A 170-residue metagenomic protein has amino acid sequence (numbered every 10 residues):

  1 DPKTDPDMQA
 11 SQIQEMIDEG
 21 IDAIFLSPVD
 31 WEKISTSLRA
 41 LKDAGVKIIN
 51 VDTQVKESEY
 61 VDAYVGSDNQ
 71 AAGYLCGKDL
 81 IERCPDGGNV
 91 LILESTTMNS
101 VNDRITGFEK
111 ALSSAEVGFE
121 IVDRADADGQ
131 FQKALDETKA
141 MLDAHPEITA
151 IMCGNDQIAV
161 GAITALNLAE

Functional and structural regions predicted by a protein language model:
D1-E170: A residue-level marker of the well-folded mature domains of exported/periplasmic proteins
